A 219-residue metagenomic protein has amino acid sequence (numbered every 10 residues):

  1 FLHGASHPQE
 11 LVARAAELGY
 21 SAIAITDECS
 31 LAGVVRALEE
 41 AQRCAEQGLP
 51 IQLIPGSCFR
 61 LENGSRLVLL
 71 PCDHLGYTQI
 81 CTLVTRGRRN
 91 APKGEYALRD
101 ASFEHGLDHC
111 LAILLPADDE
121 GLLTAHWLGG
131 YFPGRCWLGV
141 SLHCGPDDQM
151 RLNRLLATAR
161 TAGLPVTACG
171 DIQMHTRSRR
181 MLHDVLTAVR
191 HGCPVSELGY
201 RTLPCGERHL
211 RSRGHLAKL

Functional and structural regions predicted by a protein language model:
F1-L219: Phosphodiester-processing cores and adjacent nucleic acid-binding clamps
